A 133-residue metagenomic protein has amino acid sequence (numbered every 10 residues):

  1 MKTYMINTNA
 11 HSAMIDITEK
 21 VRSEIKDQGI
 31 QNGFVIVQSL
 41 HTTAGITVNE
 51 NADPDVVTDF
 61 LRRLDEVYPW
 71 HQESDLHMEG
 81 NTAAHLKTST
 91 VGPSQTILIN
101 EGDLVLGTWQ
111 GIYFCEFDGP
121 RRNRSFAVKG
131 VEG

Functional and structural regions predicted by a protein language model:
M1-G133: Active-site histidine-anchored catalytic micro-motif
